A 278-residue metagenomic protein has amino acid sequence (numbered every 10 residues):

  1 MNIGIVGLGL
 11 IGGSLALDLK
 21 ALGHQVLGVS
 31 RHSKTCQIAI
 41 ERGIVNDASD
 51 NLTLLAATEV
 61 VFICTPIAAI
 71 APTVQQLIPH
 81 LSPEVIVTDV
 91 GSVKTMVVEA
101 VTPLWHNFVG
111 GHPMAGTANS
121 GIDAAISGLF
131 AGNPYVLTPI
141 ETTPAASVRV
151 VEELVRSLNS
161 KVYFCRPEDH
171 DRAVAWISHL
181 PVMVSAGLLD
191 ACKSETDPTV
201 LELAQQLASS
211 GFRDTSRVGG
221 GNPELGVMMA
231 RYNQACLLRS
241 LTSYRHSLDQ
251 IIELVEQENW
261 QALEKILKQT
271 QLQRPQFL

Functional and structural regions predicted by a protein language model:
M1-L52, A56: NAD(P)+-binding Rossmann beta1-loop-alpha1 motif at the extreme N-terminus of oxidoreductases
N2, Q25, N107, P134 (+1 more regions): Residues at the starts of beta-strands that form the adenosine-phosphate
G4-I5, I63, L137: Hydrophobic Val/Ile/Leu positions in short beta-strands of Rossmann-like dinucleotide-binding domains
R31-H32, T65-P66, S92: Short beta->alpha hinge that forms the Motif I/post-I loop of the SAM-binding pocket
L52-L81, V85-T88: Rossmann-like NAD(P)-binding element
T73-A124: Rossmann-like NAD(P)(H) cofactor-binding subdomain of soluble oxidoreductases
L129-R217: Internal alpha-helical scaffold of NAD(P)-dependent oxidoreductase catalytic cores
L201-T270: Interdomain hinge/lid region at the active-site interface of Rossmann-like NAD(P)-dependent oxidoreductases
